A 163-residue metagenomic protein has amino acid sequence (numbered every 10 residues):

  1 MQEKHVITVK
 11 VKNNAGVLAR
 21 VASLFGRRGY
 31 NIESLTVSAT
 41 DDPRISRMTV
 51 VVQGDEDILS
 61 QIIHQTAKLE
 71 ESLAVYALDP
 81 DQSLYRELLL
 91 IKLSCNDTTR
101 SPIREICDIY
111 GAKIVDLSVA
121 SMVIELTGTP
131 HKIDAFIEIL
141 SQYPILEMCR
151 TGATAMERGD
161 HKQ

Functional and structural regions predicted by a protein language model:
M1-Q163: A conserved regulatory-domain signal marking ACT and ACT-like small-molecule sensing domains and adjacent regulatory
